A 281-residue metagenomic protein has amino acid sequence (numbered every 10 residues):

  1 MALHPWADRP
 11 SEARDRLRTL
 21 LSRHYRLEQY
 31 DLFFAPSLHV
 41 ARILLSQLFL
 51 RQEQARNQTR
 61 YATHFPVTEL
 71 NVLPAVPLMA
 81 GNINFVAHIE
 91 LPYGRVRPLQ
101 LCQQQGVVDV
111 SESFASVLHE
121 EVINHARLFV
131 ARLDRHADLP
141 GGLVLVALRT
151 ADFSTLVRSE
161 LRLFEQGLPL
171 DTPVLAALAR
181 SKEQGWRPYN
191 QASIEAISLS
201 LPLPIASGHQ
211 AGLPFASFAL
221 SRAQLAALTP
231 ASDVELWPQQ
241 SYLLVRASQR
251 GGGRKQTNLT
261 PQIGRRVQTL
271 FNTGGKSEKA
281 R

Functional and structural regions predicted by a protein language model:
M1, L45-F49, V67-A80, V96-Q105 (+3 more regions): Alpha-helix C-terminal capping segments
M1-V40, L44, K182-P204, Q256-Q262 (+1 more regions): Conserved N-terminal alpha-helix of the aminotransferase class I/II PLP-enzyme fold
Y30-S37, Q47-L70: Conserved PLP-anchoring active-site segment centered on the Schiff-base-forming lysine
S37, Q58-V67, F85-L91, V110-S111 (+4 more regions): Structural motif
P74-V117, H125-L128, R135-H136: Active-site phosphate-binding strand-loop segment of PLP-dependent enzymes
V122-R162: Active-site PLP attachment segment
V146-L148, D152-P202: PLP-dependent aminotransferase class I/II
E195, L201-Q249, P261-G264: Conserved PLP-binding catalytic core of the aspartate aminotransferase-like
